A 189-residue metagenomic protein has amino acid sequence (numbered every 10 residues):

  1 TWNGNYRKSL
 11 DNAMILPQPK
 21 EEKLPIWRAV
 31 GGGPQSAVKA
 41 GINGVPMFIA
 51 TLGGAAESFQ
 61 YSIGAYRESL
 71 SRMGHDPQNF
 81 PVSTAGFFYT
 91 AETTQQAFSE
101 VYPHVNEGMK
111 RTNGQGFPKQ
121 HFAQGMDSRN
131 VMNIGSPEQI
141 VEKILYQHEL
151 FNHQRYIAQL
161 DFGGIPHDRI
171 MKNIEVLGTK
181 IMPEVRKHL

Functional and structural regions predicted by a protein language model:
T1-L189: Active-site-adjacent structural elements that line small-molecule/cofactor binding pockets in enzymes
